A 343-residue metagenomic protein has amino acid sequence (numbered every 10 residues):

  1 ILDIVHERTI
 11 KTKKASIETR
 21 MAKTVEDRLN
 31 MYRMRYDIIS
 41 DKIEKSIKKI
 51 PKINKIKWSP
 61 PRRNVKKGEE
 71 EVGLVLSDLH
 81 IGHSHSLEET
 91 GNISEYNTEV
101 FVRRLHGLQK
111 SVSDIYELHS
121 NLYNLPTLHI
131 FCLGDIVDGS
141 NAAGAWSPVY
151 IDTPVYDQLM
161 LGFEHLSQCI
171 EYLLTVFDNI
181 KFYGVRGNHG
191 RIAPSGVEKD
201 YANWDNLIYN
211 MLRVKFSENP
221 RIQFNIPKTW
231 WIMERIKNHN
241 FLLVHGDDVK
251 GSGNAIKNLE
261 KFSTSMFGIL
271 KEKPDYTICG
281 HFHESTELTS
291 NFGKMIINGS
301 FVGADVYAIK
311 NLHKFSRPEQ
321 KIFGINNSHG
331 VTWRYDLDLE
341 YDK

Functional and structural regions predicted by a protein language model:
I1-L122, N327, L339-K343: Basic, amphipathic N-terminal segments that precede the first structured/catalytic domain
H6, H80-H83, H106, H119 (+8 more regions): Histidine (H) residue identity feature
R8-A22, V176-P194, N238, L242 (+1 more regions): N-terminal short leaders/motifs
D27-D37, G91, G144-A145, A202-D205 (+2 more regions): A broad, low-specificity signal for short, low-complexity segments enriched in glycine/proline and polar/charged
W58-L79, L87, G91-V214: Core catalytic region of metal-dependent phosphoesterases/phosphodiesterases, especially metallo-beta-lactamase-like
L174, R191, A202-T229, K237-L242 (+1 more regions): Conserved beta-sheet core of the metallophosphoesterase superfamily
